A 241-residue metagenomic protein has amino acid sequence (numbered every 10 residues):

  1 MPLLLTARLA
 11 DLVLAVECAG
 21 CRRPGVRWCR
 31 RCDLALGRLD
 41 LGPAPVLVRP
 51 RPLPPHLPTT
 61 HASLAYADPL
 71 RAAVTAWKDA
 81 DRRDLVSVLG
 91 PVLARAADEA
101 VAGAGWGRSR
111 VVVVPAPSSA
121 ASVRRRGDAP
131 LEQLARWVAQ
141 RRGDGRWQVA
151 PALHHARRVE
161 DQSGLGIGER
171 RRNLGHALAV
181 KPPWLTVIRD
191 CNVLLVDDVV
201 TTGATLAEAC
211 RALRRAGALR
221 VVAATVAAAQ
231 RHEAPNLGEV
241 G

Functional and structural regions predicted by a protein language model:
M1-G241: Glycine-rich phosphate/pyrophosphate-handling loop used in enzymes and phosphotransfer proteins
